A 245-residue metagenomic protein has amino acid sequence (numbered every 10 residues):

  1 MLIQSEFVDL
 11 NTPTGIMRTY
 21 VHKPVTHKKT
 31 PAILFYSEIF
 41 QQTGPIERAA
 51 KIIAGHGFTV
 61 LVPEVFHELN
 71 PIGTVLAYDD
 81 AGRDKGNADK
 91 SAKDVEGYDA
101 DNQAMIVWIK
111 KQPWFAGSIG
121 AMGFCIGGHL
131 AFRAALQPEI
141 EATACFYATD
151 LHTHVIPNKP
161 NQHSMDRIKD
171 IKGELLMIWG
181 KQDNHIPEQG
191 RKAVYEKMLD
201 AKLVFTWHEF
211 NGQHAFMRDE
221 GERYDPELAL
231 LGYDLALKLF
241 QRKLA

Functional and structural regions predicted by a protein language model:
M1-A245: N-terminal cap/leader regions of alpha/beta-hydrolase-fold enzymes, predominantly small-molecule hydrolases
